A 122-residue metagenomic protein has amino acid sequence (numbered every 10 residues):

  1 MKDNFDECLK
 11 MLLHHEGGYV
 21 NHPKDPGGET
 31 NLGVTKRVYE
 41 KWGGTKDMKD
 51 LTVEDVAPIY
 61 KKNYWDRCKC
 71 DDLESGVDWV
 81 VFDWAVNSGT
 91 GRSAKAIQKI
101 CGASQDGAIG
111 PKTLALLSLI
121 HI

Functional and structural regions predicted by a protein language model:
M1-L119: Cell-wall polysaccharide-cleaving catalytic domain and substrate-binding groove, primarily in peptidoglycan/chitin
